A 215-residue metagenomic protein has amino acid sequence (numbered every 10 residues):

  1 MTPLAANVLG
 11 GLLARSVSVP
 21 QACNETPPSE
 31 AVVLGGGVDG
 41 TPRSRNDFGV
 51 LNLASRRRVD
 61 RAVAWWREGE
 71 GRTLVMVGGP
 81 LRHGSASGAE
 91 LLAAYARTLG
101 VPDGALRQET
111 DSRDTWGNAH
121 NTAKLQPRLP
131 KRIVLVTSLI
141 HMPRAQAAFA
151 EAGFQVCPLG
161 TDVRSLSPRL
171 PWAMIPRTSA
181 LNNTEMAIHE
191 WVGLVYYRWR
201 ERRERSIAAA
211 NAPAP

Functional and structural regions predicted by a protein language model:
T2-A180, T184-E185: A structural signal for short, hydrophobic/glycine-enriched beta-strand patches
V8, L12, N183-I207: A transmembrane-helix-recognition feature enriched in membrane-embedded lipid enzymes and envelope glyco-/phospholipid
R97, I207-A209: Polar/charged alpha-helical tracts
A212-P215: Short, solvent-exposed mixed-charge patches
